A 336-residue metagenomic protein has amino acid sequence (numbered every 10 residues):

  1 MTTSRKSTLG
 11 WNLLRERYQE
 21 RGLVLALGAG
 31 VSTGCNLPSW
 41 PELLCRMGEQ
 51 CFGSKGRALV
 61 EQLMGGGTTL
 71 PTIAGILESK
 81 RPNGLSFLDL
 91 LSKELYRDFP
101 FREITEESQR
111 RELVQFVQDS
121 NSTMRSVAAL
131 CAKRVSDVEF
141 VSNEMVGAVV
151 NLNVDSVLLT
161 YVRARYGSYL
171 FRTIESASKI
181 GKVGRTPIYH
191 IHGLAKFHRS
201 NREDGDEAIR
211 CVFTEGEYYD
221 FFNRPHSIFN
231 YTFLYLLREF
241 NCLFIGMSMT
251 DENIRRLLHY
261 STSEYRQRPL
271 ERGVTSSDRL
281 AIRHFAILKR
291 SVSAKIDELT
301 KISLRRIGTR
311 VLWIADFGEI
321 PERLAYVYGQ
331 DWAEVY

Functional and structural regions predicted by a protein language model:
M1-L27, V31-C35, W40, C45-A58 (+6 more regions): SIR2/sirtuin-family catalytic core signature
L90-R125, I209-N223: Glycine-rich phosphate-binding "P-loop"
V150: Basic- and aromatic-enriched surface patches that contact anionic nucleotides/nucleic acids
S156, G193-A195, S291-V292: Glycine-rich beta-alpha junction loops
L159: Extended, Lys/Arg-enriched charged tracts that mediate electrostatic binding to polyanionic substrates
I188-N230, Y235: Glycine-rich phosphate- or other oxyanion-binding loops that anchor nucleotides, phosphorylated ligands
